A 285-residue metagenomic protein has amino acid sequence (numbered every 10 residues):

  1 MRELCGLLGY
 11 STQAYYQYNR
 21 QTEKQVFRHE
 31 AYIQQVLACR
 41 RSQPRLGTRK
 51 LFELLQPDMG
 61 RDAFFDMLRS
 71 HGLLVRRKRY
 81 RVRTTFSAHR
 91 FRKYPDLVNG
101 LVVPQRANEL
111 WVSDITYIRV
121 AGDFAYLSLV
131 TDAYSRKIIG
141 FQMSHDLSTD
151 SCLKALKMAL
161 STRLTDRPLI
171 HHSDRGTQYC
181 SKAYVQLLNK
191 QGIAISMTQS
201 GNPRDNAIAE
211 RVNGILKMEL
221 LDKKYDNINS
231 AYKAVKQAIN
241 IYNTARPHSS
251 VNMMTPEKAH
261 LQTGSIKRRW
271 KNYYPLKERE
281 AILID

Functional and structural regions predicted by a protein language model:
R2-T22, P44, K236-N252: K/E-rich alpha-helical interaction surfaces of small helical-bundle regulatory domains
L4-C5, Y15, V36, L51 (+13 more regions): Mobile genetic element proteins and their domesticated derivatives, centered on retroelements and DNA transposons
L7-A14, A31, A155, A183 (+4 more regions): Generic alpha-helical secondary structure signal
L8, I115-S148, K157-L160, L187: Short conserved beta-strand segments at catalytic cores or DNA/RNA-binding microdomains of nucleic-acid binding
T12-R106, N202, E257-I266: Basic, flexible linker segments flanking DNA-binding modules in nucleic acid-interacting mobile-element proteins
R61-L129, S151-A155, T162-L169, P275-D285: Mobile-element integrase/transposase regions, centering on the N-terminal DNA-binding/Zn-coordinating module
T84-S87, S173-R175, S181-V185, I195-L216 (+2 more regions): RNase H-like two-metal-ion nuclease catalytic core shared by retroviral integrases and related mobile-element nucleases
N189-I193, I215-D285: C-terminal domain-tail junction helix/linker
